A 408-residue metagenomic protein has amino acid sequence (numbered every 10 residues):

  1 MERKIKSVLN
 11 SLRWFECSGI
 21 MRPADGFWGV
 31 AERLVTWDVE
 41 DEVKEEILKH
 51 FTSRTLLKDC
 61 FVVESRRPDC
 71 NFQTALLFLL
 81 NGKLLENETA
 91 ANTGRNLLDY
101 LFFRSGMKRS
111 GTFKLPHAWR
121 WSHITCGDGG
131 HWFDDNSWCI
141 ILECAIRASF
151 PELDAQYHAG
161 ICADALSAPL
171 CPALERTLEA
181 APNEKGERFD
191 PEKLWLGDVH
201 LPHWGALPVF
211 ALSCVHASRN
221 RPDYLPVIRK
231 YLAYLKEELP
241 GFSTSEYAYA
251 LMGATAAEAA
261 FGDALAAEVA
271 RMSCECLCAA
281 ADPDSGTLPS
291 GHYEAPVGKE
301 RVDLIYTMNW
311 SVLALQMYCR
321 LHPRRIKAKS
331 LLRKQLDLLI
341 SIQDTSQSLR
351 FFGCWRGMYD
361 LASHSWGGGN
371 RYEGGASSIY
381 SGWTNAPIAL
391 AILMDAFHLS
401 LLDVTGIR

Functional and structural regions predicted by a protein language model:
M1-C70, E88-C126, H158-G186, C214 (+5 more regions): Low-complexity, Ser/Thr/Pro/Gly-enriched N-terminal "stalk/linker" regions
M1-E2, F72-E88, W138-D154, A206-R221 (+4 more regions): Well-ordered alpha-helical scaffold segments within catalytic/enzyme domains
A24-H50, M107-G111, E300-D303, S330-R408: CBM-like carbohydrate-recognition segments
S53-F72, K83, R120-I141, E187-G205 (+4 more regions): Solvent-exposed loop and edge beta-strand segments that line ligand/cofactor-binding and catalytic clefts
G82, G94-L97, A159, I228 (+4 more regions): Small-residue hotspots
A148, E152, G160-S218, A233 (+6 more regions): Active-site lining segments of carbohydrate-active enzymes
Y224-K230: Helix-turn-helix repeat elements of alpha-solenoid scaffolds
